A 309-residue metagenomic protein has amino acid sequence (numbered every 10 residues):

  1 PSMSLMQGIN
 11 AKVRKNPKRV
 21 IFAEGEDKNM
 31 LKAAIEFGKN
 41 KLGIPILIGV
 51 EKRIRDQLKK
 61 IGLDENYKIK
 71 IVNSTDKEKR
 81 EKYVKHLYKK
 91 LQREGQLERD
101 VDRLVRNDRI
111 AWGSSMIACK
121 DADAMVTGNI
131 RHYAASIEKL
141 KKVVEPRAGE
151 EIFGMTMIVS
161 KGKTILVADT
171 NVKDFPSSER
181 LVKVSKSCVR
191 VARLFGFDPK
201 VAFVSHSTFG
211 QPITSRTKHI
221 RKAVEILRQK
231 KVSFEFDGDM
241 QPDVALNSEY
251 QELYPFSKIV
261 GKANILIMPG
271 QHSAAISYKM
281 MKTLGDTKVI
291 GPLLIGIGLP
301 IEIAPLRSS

Functional and structural regions predicted by a protein language model:
P1-S309: Anion-binding alpha/beta catalytic cores of soluble intermediary-metabolism enzymes, centered on
